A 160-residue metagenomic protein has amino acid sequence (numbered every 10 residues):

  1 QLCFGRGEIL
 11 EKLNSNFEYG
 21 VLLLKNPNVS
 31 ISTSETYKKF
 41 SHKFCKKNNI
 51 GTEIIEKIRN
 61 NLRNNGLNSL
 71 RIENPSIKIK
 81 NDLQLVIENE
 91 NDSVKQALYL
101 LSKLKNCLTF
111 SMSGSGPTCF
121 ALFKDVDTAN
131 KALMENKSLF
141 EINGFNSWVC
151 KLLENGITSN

Functional and structural regions predicted by a protein language model:
C3-T109, K124-D127, M134-K137, N143-N160: Conserved, helical-rich catalytic subdomain that frames metal- and/or nucleotide-binding sites in enzyme alpha/beta
M112-P117: Glycine-rich beta-strand-to-loop/alpha-helix junction loops that act as flexible
T118, K131: Phosphate- and divalent-cation-binding pockets in alpha/beta enzyme and binding domains that engage nucleotide-derived
F120-L122: Short hydrophobic/aromatic beta-strand micro-patches that form the beta-sheet surface supporting nucleotide- or nucleic
